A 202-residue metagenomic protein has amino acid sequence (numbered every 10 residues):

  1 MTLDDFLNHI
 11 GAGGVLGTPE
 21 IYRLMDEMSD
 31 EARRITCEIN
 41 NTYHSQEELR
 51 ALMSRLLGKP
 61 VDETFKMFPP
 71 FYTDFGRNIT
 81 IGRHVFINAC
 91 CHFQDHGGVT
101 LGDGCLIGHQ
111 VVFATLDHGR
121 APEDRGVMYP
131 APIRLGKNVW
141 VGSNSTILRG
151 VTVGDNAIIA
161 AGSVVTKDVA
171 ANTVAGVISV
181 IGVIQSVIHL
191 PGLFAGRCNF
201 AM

Functional and structural regions predicted by a protein language model:
M1-T64, V180-V183, P191-M202: Terminal amphipathic alpha-helical/low-complexity segments used for targeting or macromolecular assembly
L7-N8, L57, R125, P132 (+1 more regions): Short secondary-structure boundary/capping segments
K66, R134-G136, W140, R149 (+2 more regions): A generic "structured core" feature
F71-I81, F86-T152, I178-V180, I184-S186 (+1 more regions): Flexible, glycine/small-residue-enriched loop-and-beta-strand segment within the central core of proteins
A170-A171, A175-S179: Acidic, glycine-centered active-site loop in nucleotide-sugar glycosyltransferases
